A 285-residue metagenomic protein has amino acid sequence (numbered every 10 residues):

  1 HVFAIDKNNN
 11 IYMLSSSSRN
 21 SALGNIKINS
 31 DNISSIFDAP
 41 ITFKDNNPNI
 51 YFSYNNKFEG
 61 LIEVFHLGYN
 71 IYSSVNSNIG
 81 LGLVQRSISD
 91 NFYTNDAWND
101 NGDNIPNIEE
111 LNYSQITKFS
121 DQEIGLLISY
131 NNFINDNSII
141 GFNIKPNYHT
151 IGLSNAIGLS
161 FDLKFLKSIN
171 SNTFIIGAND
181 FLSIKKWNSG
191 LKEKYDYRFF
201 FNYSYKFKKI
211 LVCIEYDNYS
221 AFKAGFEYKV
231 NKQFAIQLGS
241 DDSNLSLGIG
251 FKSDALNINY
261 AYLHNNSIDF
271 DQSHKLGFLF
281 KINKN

Functional and structural regions predicted by a protein language model:
F3-N285: Subset of outer-membrane beta-barrel
